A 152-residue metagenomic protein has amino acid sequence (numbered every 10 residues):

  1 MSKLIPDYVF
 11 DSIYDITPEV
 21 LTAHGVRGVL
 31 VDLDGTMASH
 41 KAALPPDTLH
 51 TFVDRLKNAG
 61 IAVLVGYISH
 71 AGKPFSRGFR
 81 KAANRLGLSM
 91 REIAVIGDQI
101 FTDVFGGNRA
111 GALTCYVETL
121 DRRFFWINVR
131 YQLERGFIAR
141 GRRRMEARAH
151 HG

Functional and structural regions predicted by a protein language model:
M1-V31, A38, A42-A43, D47-A62 (+1 more regions): Asp-based, Mg2+/Mn2+-dependent phosphohydrolase catalytic module
